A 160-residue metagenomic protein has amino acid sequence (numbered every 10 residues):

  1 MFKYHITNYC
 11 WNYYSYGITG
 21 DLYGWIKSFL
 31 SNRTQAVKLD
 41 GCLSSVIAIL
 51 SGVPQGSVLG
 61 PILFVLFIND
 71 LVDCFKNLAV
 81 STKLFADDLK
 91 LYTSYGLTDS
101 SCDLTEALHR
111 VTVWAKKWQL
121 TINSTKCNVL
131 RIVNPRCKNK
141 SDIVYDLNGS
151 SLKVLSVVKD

Functional and structural regions predicted by a protein language model:
M1-H5, Y13, I26, G56 (+4 more regions): Short, conserved catalytic/metal-binding micro-motifs enriched in Asp/Glu and His
M1-P54: Conserved pre-catalytic core of RNA-dependent polymerases
M1-Y16, L89-K116: Catalytic palm subdomain of template-directed nucleic-acid polymerases, centered on the conserved carboxylate motif
S15-G20, V72-A79, W114, W118: Secondary-structure transition/capping motifs at alpha-helix termini and the adjoining loop/turn into the next element
V37-L63, Y92-L97, Y145-K159: Short, conserved non-catalytic motifs in the polymerase core
L43, P61-Y92: Active-site palm subdomain of RNA-directed nucleic acid polymerases
I122-V158: Short, conserved micro-motifs composed of acidic
